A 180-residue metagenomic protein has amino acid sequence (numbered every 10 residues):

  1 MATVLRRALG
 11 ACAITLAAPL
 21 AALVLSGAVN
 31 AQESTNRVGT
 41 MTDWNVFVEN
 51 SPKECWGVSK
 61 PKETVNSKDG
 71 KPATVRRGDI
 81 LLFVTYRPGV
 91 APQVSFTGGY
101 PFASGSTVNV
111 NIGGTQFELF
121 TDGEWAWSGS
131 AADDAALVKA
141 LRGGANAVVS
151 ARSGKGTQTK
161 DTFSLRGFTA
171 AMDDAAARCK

Functional and structural regions predicted by a protein language model:
A2-A18: Bacterial N-terminal signal peptides that target proteins for export
A2-V4, V29-K180: A generic "folded-domain core" signal
L16-N30: C-terminal segment of classical bacterial N-terminal signal peptides
